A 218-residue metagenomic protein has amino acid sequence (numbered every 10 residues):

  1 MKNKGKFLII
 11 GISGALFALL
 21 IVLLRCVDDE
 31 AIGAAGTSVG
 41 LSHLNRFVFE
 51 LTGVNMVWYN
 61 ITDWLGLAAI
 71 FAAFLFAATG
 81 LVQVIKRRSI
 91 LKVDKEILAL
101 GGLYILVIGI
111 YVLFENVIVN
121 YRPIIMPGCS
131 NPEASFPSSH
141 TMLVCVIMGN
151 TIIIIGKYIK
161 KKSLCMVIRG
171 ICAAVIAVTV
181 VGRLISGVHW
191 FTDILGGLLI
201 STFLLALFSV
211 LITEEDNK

Functional and structural regions predicted by a protein language model:
M1-A73, N116-P127: N-terminal transmembrane-helix/juxtamembrane module of multi-pass inner/ER membrane proteins
K2, N55-D63, R88, K92 (+4 more regions): Membrane-helix interfacial "entry" motifs
K4, I12-L19, L98-L113, V117 (+4 more regions): Hydrophobic, lipid-facing residues on alpha-helical transmembrane segments of integral membrane proteins
G5-L8, R25, I124-K218: Membrane-embedded catalytic cores of phosphoryl/pyrophosphoryl-handling enzymes
G5-S13, G66, T79, K95-L103 (+2 more regions): Alpha-helical transmembrane segments of integral membrane proteins
I32-A34, L81-S163: Membrane-interface loops
T62-I70, L98, G102, S139 (+3 more regions): Alpha-helical transmembrane segments of integral membrane proteins, emphasizing hydrophobic/aromatic residues
I70-G80, I108, V112, N150 (+2 more regions): Helical transmembrane-bundle signal
